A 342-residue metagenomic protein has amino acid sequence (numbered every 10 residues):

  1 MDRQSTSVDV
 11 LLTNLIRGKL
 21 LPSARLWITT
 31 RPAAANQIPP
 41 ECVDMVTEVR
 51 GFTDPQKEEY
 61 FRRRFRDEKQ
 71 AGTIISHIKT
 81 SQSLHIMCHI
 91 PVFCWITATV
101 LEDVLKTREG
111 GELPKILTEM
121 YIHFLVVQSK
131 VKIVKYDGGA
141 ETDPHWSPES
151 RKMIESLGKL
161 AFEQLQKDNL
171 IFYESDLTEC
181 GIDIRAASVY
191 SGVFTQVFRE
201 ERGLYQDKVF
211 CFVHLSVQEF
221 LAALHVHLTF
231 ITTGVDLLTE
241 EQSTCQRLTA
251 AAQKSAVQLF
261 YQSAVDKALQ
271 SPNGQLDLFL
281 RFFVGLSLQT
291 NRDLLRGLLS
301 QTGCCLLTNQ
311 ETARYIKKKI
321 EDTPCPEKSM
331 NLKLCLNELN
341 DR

Functional and structural regions predicted by a protein language model:
M1-R342: Intracellular innate-immune signaling modules
